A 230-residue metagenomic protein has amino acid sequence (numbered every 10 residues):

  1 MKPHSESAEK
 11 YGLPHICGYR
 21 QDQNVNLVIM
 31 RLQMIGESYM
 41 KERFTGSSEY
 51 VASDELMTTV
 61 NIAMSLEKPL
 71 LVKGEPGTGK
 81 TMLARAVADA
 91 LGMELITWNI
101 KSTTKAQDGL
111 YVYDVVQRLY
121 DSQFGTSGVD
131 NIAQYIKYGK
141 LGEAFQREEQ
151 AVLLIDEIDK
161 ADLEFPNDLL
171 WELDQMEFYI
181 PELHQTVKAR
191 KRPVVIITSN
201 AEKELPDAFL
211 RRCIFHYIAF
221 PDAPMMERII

Functional and structural regions predicted by a protein language model:
I35-I230: AAA+ P-loop NTPase catalytic core and its hallmark functional loops
